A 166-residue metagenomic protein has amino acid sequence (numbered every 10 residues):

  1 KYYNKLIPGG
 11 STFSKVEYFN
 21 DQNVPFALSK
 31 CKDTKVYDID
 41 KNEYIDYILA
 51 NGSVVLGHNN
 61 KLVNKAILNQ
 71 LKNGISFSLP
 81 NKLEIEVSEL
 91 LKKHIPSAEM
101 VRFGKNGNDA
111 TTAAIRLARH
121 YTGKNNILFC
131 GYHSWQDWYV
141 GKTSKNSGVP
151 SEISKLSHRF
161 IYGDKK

Functional and structural regions predicted by a protein language model:
K1-K30: Active-site-adjacent loop/helix segments that line or gate small-molecule/cofactor pockets in enzymes
Y2-K5, A66, E86, G163: A non-catalytic, amphipathic alpha-helix used as a structural packing/dimerization or gating element in enzyme scaffolds
S14, V54, D137-G141: Adenylate-forming
P25-D46: Active-site and channel-lining beta-strand-loop segments that bind or position nucleotide-derived/phosphorylated
L28, V55-L56, Y139, V149: Short clusters of hydrophobic/aromatic residues that line enzyme substrate/ligand-binding pockets
K30, K35, V55-L56, S157-R159: Short, well-ordered beta-strand elements within core beta-sheets of diverse protein domains
E43-G123: Glycine-rich loop-to-alpha-helix module at the N-terminal edge of alpha/beta enzyme cores
E86-K166: PLP-dependent aspartate aminotransferase-fold enzymes
